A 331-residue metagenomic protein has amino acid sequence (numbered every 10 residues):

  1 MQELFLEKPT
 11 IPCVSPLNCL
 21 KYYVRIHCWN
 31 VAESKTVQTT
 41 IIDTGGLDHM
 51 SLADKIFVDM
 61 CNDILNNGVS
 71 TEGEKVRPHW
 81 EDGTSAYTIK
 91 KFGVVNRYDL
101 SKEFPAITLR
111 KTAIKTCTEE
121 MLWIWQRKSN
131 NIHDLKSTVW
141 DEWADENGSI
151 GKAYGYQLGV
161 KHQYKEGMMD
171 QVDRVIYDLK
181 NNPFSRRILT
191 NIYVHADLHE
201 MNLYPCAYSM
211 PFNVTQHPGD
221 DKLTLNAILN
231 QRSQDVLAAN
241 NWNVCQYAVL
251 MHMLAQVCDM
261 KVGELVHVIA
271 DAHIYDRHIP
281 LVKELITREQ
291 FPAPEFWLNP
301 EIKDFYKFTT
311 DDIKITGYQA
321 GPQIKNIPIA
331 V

Functional and structural regions predicted by a protein language model:
L4, P9, Y22: Cationic, low-complexity basic patches in intrinsically disordered or flexible, solvent-exposed regions
C19, V24, V31-V331: Terminal, non-catalytic protein-protein interaction segments that mediate quaternary/complex assembly
